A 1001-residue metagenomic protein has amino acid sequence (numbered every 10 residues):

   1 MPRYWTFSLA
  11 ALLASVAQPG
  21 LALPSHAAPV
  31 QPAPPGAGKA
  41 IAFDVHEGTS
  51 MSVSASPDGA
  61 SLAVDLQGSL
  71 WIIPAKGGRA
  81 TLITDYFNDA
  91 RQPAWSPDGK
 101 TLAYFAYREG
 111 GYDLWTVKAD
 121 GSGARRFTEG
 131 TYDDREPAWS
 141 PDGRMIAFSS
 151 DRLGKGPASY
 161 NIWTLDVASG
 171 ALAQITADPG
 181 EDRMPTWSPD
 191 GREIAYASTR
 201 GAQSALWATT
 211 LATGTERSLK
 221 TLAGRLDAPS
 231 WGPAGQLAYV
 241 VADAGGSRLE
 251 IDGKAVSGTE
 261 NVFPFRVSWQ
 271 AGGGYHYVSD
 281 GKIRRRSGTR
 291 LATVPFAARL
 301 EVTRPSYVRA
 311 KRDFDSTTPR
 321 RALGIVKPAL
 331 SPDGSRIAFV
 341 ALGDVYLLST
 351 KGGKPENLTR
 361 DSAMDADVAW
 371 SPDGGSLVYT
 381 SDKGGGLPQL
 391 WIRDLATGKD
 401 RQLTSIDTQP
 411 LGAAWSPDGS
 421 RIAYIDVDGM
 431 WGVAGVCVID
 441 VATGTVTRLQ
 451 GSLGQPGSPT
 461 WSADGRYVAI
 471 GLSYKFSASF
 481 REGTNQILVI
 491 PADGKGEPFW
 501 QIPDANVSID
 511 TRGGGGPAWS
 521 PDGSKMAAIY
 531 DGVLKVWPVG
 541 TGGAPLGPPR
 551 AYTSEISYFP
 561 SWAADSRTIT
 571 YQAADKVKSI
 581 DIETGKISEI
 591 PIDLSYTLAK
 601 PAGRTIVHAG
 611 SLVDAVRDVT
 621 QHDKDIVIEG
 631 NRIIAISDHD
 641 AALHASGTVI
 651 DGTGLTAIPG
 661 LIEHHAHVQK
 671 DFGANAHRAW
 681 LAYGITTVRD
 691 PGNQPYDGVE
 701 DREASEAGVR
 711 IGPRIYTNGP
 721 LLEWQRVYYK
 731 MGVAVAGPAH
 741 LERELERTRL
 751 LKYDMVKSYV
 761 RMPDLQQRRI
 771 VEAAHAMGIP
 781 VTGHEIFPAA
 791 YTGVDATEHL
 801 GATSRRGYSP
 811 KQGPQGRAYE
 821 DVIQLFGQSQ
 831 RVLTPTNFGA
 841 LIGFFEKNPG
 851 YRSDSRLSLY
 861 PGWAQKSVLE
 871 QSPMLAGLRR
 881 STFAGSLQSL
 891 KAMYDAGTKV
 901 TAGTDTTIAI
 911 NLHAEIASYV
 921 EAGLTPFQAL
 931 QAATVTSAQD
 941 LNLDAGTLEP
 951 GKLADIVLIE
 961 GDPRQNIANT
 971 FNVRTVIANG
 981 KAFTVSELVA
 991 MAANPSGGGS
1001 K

Functional and structural regions predicted by a protein language model:
G38-W71, R320-Y346: Beta-strand-rich domains and repeat architectures in extracellular enzymes and scaffolds, especially beta-propellers
P57-D58, P97-D98, P141-D142, P189-D190 (+8 more regions): Residue-level detector of Asp-centered blade-edge/turn motifs that repeat once per structural unit in beta-propeller
D65-W71, Y86-A90, A103-W115, A119 (+28 more regions): A flexible loop/linker signature enriched in serine peptidases of the S9 family
P74-R79, D618-I658: Histidine-rich, glycine-flanked metal-binding segment
V613-D625, D638, I910, T925-L930 (+1 more regions): Acidic, glycine-enriched loop/beta-strand segments at the rims of small-molecule binding/catalytic pockets
G652-H664, V668, F672-G783, F787-G801 (+1 more regions): Divalent-metal coordination cores built from histidine and acidic residues
T717, E744-M762, T803-A922, Q931 (+2 more regions): Active-site neighborhoods of metal-dependent hydrolases
